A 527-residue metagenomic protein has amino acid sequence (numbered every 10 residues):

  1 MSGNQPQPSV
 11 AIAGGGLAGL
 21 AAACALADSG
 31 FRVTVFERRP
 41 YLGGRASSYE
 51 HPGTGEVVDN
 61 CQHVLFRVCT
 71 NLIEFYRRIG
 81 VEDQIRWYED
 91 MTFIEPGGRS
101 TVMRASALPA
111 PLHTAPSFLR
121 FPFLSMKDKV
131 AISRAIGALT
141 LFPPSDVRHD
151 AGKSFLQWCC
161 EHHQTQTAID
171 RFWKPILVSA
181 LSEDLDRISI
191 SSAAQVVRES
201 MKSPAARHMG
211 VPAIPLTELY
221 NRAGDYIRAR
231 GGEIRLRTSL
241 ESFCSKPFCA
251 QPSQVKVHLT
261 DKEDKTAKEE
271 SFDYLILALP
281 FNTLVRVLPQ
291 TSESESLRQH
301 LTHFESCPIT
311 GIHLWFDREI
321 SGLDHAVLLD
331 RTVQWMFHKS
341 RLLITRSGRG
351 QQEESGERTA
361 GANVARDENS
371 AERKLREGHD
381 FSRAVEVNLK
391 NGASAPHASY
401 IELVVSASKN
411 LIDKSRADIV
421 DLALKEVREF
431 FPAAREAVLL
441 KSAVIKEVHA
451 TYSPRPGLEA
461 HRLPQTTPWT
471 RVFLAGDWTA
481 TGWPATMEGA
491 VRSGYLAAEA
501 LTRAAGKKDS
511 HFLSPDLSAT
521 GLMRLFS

Functional and structural regions predicted by a protein language model:
M1-V10, D28-S29, T520-S527: Extreme N-terminal leader/targeting segments of oxidoreductases
P8-V35: N-terminal Rossmann-like FAD-binding beta1-loop-alpha1 element of flavoenzymes
A27-P52: Glycine-rich FAD pyrophosphate-binding loop
G44-R67, L139-P143: Glycine-rich active-site loop/strand segments that organize a redox cofactor
L72-I73, R77-R78, E82-A193, M201-A206: Mobile amphipathic helical/loop "lid" adjacent to a hydrophobic cofactor/ligand pocket
V196-C244, P252-D261, Y274: Helical element adjacent to the flavin cofactor pocket in flavoenzyme catalytic cores
T238-K246, S253-R346, A365, A384-V385 (+2 more regions): Mid-domain catalytic core of redox enzymes that form a hydrophobic substrate pocket/lid adjacent to a catalytic redox
M336-R346, P396-S527: Conserved flavin/dinucleotide-binding core of flavoenzymes
